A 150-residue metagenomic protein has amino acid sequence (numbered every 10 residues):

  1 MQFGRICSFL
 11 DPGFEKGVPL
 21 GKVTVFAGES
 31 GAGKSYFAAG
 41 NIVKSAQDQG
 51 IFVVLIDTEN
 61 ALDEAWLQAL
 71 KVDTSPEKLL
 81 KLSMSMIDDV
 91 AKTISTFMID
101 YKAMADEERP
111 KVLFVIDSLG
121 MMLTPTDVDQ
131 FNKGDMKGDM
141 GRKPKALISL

Functional and structural regions predicted by a protein language model:
M1-E77, D89-I99: The Walker A/P-loop phosphate-binding site
G4, M84, D88, K145: Conserved phosphate-coordination/catalytic loops
K22, L79, P110-V112: Residue-level recognition of the N-termini of beta-strands and the immediately preceding loop/turn
T58-N60, M84-S85, S118-L119: Short, ordered loop/turn segments at secondary-structure junctions
T74-S85, M136: Conserved P-loop NTPase mechanochemical-coupling segment
L80-A91, P125: Post-transit mature-domain signature of plant chloroplast proteins, especially small thylakoid membrane and lumen
T93-L150: P-loop NTPase motor core
